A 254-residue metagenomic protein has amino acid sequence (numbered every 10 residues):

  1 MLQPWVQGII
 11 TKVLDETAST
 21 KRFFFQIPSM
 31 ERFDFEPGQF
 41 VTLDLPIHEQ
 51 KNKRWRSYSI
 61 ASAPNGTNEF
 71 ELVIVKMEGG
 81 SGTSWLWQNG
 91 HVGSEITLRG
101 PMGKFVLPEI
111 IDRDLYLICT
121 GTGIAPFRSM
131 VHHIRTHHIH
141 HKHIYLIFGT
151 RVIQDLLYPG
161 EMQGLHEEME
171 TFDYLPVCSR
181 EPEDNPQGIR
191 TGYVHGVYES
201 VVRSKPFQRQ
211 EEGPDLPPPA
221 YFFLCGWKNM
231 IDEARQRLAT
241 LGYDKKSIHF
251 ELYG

Functional and structural regions predicted by a protein language model:
L2-V6, I147, V152-G254: Reductase modules of NAD(P)H-dependent flavoproteins
L2-V92, S179-R180: Ferredoxin-reductase
F25, T97-P101, G196: Short gly/ser/thr-rich secondary-structure transition/capping motifs
I74, I118-C119, T150, G226: Small/polar loops that bind or transfer phosphate-bearing groups
G100-D112: A short, basic/flexible loop-to-alpha-helix module at the beginning of a structural domain
D114-Y116, Y145, Y221: Structural motif
T120-A125: Ser/Thr-glycine-rich phosphate-binding loops at phosphate-binding pockets of nucleotides, nucleotide cofactors
P126-H137: Histidine-anchored nucleotide/phosphate-binding helix
